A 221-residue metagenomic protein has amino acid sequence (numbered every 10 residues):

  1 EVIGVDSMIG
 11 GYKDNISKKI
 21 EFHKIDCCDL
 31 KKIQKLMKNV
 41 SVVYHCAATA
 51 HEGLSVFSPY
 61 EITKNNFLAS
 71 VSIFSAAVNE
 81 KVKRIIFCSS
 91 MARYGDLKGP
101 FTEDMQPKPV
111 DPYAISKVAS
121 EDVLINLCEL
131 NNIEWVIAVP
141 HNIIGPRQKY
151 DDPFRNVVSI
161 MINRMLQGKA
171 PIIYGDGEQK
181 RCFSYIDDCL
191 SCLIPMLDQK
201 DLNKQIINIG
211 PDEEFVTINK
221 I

Functional and structural regions predicted by a protein language model:
E1-P140: N-terminal Rossmann-like NAD(P)+-binding domain of SDR-like oxidoreductases, especially those catalyzing
K13-S17, L97-P100, Q148-D152, I186 (+1 more regions): Short aromatic-enriched loop/helix-cap "lid" or pocket-rim segments at secondary-structure transitions that line
C28, F57, N65-L68, D111 (+3 more regions): Residue-level signal for the nucleotide or nucleotide-sugar donor/cofactor binding architecture
V43, C189, L193, I209 (+1 more regions): Non-catalytic, hydrophobic alpha-helical segments
A76, C192-P195: Short hydrophobic signal-anchor/transmembrane segments that target glycosyltransferases and glycosylation machinery
V118, N131, I143-S159, Q167-K169 (+5 more regions): Glycine/proline-rich active-site loop of Rossmann-fold NAD(P)-dependent oxidoreductases
A119, V123, L127, V157 (+2 more regions): Hydrophobic alpha-helix immediately C-terminal to the catalytic Tyr-X-X-X-Lys motif of short-chain
